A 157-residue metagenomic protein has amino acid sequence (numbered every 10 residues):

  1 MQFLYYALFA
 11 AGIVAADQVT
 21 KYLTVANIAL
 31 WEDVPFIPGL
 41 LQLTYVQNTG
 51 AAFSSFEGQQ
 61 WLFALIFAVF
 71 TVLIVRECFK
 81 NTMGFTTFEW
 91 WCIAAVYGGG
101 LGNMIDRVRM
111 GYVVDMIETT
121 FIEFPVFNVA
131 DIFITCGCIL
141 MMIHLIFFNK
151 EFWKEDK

Functional and structural regions predicted by a protein language model:
M1-K157: Alpha-helical transmembrane bundles and membrane-interface segments of multipass inner-membrane proteins
